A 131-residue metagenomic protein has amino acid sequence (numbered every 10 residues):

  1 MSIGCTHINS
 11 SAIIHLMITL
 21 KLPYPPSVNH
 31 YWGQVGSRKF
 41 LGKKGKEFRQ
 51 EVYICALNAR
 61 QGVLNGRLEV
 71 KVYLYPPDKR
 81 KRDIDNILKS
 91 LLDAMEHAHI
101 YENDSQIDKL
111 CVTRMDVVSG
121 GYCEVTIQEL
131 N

Functional and structural regions predicted by a protein language model:
S2-N131: Acidic, proline/glycine-enriched N-terminal capping motif
